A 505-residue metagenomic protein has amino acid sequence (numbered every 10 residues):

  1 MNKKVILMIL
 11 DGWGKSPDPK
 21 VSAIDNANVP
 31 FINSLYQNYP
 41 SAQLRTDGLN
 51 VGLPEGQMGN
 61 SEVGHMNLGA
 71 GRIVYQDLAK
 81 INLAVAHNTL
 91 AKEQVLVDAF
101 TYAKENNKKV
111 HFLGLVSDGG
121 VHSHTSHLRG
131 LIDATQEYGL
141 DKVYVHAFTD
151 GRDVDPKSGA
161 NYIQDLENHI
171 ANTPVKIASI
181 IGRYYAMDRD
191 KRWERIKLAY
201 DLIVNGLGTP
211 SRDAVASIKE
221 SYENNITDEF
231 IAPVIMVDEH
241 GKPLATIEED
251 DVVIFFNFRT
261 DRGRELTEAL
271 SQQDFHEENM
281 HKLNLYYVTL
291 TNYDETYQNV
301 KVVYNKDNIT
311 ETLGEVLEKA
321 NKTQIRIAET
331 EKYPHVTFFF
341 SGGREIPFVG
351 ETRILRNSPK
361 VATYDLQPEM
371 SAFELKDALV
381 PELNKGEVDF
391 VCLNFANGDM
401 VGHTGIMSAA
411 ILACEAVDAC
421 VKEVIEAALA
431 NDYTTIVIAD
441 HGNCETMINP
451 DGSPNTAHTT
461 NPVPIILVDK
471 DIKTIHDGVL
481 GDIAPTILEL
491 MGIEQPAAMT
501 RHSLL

Functional and structural regions predicted by a protein language model:
M1-L505: Feature captures the catalytic ectodomains and active-site-proximal regions of enzymes that hydrolyze or transfer
